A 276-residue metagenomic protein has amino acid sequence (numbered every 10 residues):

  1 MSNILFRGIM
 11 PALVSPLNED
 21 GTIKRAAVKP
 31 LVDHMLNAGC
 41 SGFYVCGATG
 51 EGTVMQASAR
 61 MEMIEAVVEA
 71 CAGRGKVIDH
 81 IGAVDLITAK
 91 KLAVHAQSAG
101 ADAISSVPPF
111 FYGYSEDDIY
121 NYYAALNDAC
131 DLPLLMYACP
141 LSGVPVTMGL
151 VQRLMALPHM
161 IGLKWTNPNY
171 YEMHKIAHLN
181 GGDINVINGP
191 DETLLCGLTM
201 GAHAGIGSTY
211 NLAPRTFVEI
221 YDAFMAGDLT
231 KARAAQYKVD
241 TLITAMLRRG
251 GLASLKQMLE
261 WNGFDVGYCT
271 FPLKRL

Functional and structural regions predicted by a protein language model:
S2-P11, S15-G143: Active-site beta->alpha loop and helix N-cap motifs at the rims of alpha/beta catalytic domains
L17, L36, V68-G75, N127 (+5 more regions): Structural signal for hydrophobic packing residues in well-ordered secondary-structure cores of soluble enzyme domains
V28, R60, I64, A89 (+5 more regions): A general structural signal for well-ordered alpha-helical segments in protein cores
A125-D128, L141-L247: Catalytic alpha/beta core domains of metabolic enzymes, predominantly
L198-A202, K238-P272: Conserved short secondary-structure transition element at the edge of the structured enzyme core that lines
R275-L276: Terminal-tail/helix-coil boundary detector
